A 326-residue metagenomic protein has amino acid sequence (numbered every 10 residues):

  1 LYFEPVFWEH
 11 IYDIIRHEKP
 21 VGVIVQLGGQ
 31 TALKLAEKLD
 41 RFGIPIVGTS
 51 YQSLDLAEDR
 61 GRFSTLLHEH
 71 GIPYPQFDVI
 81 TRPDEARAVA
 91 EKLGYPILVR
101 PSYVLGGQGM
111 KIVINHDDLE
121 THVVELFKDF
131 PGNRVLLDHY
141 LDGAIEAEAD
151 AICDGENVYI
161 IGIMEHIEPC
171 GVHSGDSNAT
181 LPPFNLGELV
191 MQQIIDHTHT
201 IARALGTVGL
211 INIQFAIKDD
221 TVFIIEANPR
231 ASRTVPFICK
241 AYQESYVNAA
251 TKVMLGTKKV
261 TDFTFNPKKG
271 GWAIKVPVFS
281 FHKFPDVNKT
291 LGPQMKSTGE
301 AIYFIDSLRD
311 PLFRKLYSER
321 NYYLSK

Functional and structural regions predicted by a protein language model:
L1-P20, T31-L33, I44-G48, H70 (+2 more regions): ATP-dependent carboxylate activation and anion-phosphoryl transfer catalytic cores that bind Mg-ATP to form
Y2, T49-M110: A conserved helix-loop-beta module that forms one wall/lid of the active-site cleft in ATP-utilizing catalytic domains
V6, L27-Q30, E58, T81-D84 (+1 more regions): Short beta->alpha linker loops
E18-E58, P73-D78: A short, GP-enriched loop/loop-strand-helix hinge that lies immediately N-terminal to, or at the N-terminal rim
V23, R100, P311: Conserved hydrophobic/aromatic pocket- or pore-lining residues that grip, position, or stack substrates in active sites
